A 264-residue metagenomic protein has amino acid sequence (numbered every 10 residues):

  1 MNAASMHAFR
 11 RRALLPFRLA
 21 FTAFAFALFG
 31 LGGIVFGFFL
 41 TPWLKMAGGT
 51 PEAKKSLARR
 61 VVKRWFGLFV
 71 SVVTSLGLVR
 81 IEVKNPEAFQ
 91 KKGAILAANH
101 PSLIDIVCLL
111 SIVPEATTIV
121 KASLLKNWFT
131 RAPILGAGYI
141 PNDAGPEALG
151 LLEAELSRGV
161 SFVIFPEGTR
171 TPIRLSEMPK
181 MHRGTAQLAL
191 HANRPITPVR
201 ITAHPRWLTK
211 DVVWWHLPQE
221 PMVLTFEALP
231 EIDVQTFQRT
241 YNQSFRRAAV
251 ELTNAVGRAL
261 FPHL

Functional and structural regions predicted by a protein language model:
N2-A94: Membrane-anchoring hydrophobic helices of lipid-metabolizing enzymes
N2-S5, F9-R12, L149-L264: Non-catalytic C-terminal accessory region of glycerolipid acyltransferases and related lyso-lipid remodeling enzymes
T41-G67, L76, Q90-G145: Catalytic core of membrane glycerolipid acyltransferases/transacylases, capturing the structured, soluble-facing
L68-F69, I104, F129, G150 (+1 more regions): Short Gly/charged-rich anion-binding patches and loops
V73-T74, I134, E155, A189: A generic structural signal for well-ordered alpha-helical segments
S75-V83, D143-P146, L208-D211: Short gly/ser/thr-rich secondary-structure transition/capping motifs
R80, E115-A116, I140, G159 (+1 more regions): Secondary-structure boundary/capping positions in well-ordered alpha/beta enzyme cores
I81-N99, F129, G150-L156, I196: Alpha-helical membrane-embedding segments and immediately adjacent membrane-interface amphipathic helices
